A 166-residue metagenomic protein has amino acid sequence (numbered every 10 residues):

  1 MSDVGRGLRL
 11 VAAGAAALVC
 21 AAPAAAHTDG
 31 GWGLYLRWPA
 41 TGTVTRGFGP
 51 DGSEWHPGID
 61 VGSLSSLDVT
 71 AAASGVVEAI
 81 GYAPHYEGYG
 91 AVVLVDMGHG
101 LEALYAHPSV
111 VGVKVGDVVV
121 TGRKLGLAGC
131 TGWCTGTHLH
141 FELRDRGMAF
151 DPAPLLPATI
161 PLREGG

Functional and structural regions predicted by a protein language model:
M1-A12: Bacterial N-terminal signal peptides that target proteins for export
V11-A21: Bacterial N-terminal signal peptides
H27-L36, G62-S65, V111-R123, E142-G166: Acidic, glycine-rich catalytic/binding loops that coordinate metals and/or anionic ligands
T41-A73, Y82: Short glycine/threonine/proline-enriched tight-turn/helix- or strand-capping micro-motif at secondary-structure
R46, S63, A79, H107-V110 (+1 more regions): A residue-level detector for short acidic-glycine micro-motifs
V61, A91-V95, V120-W133, F141: Short hydrophobic beta/alpha edge segments that flank linear recognition/processing sites
D68-A79, V113-A128: Short, well-structured beta-strand-loop connectors
A72-G112, T137-L139: Zn2+-dependent peptidoglycan hydrolase active-site motif and core
